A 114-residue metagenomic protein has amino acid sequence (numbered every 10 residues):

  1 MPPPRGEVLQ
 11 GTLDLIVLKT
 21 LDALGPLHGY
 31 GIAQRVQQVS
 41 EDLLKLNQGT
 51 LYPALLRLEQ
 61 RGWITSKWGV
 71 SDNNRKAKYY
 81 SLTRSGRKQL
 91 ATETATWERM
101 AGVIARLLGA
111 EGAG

Functional and structural regions predicted by a protein language model:
M1-P3, Y80: A positively charged, amphipathic N-terminal helix/segment that binds anionic biomolecules
P3-G6, W68-G69: Short beta-strand/turn micro-motifs at beta-sheet edges
G6-T50: N-terminal helix-turn-helix DNA-binding core of bacterial DNA-binding proteins
T12, I16, A77, S81 (+1 more regions): Amphipathic alpha-helical recognition patches that constitute DNA-binding helices
L51-L58: Basic amphipathic alpha-helical segments that dock to polyanions
E59-R75, S81: Beta-hairpin "wing" of winged helix-turn-helix
L82-G86: Accessory beta->alpha helical hairpin/"wing" motif in late/C-terminal subdomains of nucleic-acid enzymes
R87-G114: Amphipathic alpha-helical dimerization/coiled-coil segments that flank or bridge DNA-binding/regulatory modules
